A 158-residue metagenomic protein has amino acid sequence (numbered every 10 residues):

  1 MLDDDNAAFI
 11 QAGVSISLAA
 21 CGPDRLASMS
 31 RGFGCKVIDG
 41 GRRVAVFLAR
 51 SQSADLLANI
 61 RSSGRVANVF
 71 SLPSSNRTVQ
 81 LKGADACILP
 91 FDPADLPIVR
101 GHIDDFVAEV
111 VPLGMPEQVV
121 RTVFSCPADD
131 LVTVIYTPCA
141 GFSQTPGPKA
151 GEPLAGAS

Functional and structural regions predicted by a protein language model:
M1-D4, R50-D55, E117-V120: Charged, amphipathic alpha-helical segments
M1-S15: Short, basic/aromatic recognition patches
N6-A7, L57, R121-C126: A generic local secondary-structure boundary/capping motif
Q11-A49, Q80: Short beta-strand segments
A20, F70-L72, T137-A140: Short, structured patches in soluble enzyme cores that scaffold and shape functional sites
Q52-H102: Short, structured beta-strand-loop surface elements
Q80, A86-S158: C-terminal edge-of-domain segments
